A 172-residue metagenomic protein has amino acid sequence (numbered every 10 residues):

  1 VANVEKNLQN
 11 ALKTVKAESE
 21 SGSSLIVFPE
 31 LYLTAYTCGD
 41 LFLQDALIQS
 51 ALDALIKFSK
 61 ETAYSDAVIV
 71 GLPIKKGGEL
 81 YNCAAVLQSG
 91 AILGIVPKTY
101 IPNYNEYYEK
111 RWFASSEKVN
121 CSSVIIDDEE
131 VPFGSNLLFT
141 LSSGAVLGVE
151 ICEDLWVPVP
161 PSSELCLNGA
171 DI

Functional and structural regions predicted by a protein language model:
V1-I172: Enzyme catalytic cores with a strong preference for nitrogen-chemistry domains
